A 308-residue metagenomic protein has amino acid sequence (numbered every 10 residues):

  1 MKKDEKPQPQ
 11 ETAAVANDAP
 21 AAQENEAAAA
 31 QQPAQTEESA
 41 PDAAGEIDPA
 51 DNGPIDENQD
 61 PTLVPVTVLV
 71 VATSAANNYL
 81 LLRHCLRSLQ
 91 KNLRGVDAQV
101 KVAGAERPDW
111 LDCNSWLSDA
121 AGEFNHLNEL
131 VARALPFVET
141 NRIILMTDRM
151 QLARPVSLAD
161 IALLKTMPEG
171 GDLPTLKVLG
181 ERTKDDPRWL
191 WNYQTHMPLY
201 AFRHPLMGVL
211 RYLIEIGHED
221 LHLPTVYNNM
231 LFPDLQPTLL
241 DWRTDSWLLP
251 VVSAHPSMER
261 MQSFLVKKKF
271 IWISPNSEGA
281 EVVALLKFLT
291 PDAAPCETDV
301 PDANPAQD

Functional and structural regions predicted by a protein language model:
P7-A43: N-terminal intrinsically disordered, low-complexity tails
G53-A121, L285, L289, P295-T298: N-terminal anchoring/stem segment of glycosyltransferases
Y79-S88, S115-T147: A conserved donor-nucleotide-binding helix/loop in the catalytic core of Leloir-type glycosyltransferases
K101-L135, W247-V266: Active-site donor-binding segments of glycosyltransferases and PAPS-dependent sulfotransferases
M150-Q151: Acidic metal-phosphate-binding loop of nucleotide-sugar-dependent transferases
P155-L179: Conserved donor-nucleotide/metal-binding helix-loop-beta segment in metal-dependent transferases, i.e., the alpha-helix
T183-F270: Catalytic core and acceptor-binding pocket of nucleotide-sugar-dependent glycosyltransferases
V251-D308: Long, low-complexity C-terminal extensions of enzymes
